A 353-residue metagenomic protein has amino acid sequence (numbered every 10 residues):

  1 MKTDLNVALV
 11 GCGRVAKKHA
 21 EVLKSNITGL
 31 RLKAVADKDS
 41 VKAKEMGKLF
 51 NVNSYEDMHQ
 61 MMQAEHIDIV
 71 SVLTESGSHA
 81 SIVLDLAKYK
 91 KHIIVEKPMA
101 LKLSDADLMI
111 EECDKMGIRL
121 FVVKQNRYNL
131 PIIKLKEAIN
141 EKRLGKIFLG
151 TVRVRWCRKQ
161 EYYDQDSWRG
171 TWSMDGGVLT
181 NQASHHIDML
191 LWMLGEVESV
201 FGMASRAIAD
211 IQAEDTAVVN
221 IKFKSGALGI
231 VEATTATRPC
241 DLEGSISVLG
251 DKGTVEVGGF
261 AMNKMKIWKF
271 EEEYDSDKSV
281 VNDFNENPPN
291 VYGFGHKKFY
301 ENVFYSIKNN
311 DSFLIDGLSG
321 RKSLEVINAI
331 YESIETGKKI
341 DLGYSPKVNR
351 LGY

Functional and structural regions predicted by a protein language model:
M1-D4, I69-V72, K115, F304-Y353: C-terminal helix-rich "cap/oligomerization" subdomain common to oxidoreductases
M1-F50: N-terminal Rossmann-like dinucleotide-binding module
H19, D39, F50-E112: Beta-loop-alpha module in the N-terminal Rossmann-like domain of NAD(P)-dependent dehydrogenases, especially those
K38, P239, P288-Y300: Active-site loop of classical SDR/Rossmann-like NAD(P)-dependent oxidoreductases, centered on the catalytic Tyr-X3-Lys
E56, V95, L120-V122, V231 (+1 more regions): Hydrophobic residues in well-ordered beta-strands that form the structural core
L108-Q125, G145-V152: Rossmann-fold dehydrogenase core element
N126-I211, G337: Predominantly a Rossmann-like dinucleotide-binding segment in NAD(P)-dependent oxidoreductases
I187-K264, K297-N309, G343-Y353: Contiguous beta-strand/loop segments that form the cofactor/metal-binding neighborhood of enzyme cores
